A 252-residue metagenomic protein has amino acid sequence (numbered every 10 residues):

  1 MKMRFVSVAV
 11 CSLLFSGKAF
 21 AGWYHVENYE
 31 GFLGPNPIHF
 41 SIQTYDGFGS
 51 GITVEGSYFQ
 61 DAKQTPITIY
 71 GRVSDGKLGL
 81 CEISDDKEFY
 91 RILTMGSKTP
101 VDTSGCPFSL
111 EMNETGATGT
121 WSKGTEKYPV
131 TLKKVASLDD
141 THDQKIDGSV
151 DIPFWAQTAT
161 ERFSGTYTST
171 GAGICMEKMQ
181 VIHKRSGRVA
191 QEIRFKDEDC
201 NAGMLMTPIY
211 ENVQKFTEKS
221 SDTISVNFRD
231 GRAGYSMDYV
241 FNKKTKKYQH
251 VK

Functional and structural regions predicted by a protein language model:
M1-S7: Bacterial N-terminal signal peptides that target proteins for export
V8-A9, A19: Cleavable N-terminal signal peptides
G22-K252: Exposed acidic/polar residues on beta-strands and adjacent loops within beta-sheet cores, strongest in beta-propeller
